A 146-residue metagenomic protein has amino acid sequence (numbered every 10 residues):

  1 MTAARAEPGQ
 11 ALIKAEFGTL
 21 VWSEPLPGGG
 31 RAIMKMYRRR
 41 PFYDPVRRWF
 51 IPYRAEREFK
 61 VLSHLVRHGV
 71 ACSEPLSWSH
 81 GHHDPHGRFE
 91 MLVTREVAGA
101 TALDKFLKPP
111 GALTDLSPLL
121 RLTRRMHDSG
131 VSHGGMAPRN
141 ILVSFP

Functional and structural regions predicted by a protein language model:
T2-T101, R121-S129, H133: Conserved ATP-binding subdomain of kinase catalytic cores across diverse folds
P27-G28, S144-P146: Short acidic-glycine loop/turn motifs at beta-strand connectors
F50-Y53, P110-T114: Alpha-helix N-cap and loop-to-helix initiation/capping positions
G81-H82, V143-F145: Short, low-complexity Ser/Thr-rich regulatory SLiMs
T101-G111: AlphaC helix of the protein kinase catalytic domain
T114-L122: Conserved alphaE helix
M136-V143: Hydrophobic residue at the +6 position relative to the catalytic HRD Asp in the kinase catalytic loop
